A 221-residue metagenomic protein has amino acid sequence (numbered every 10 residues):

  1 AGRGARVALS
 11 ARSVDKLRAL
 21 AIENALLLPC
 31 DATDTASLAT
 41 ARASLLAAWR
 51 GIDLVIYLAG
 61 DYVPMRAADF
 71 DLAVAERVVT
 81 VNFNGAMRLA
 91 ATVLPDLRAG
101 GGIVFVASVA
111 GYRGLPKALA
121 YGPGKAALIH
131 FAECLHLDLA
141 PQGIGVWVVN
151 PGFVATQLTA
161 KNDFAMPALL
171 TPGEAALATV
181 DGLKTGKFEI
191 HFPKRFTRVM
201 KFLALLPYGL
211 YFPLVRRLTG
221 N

Functional and structural regions predicted by a protein language model:
A5-R18: Conserved glycine-rich Rossmann-like NAD(P)H-binding loop of the short-chain dehydrogenase/reductase
A21-A36: Rossmann-fold cofactor-recognition segment
L58-V63: Conserved NAD(P)H cofactor-binding loop of Rossmann-fold oxidoreductase domains
R66-A67, V74-R77: Substrate-binding pocket helix/loop in short-chain dehydrogenase/reductase
A90, G124: Active-site helix of classical SDR
S108: Residue(s) in the substrate-gating loop at a strand-loop-helix junction that position the organic substrate next
V148, F164-V199: C-terminal helical subdomain
